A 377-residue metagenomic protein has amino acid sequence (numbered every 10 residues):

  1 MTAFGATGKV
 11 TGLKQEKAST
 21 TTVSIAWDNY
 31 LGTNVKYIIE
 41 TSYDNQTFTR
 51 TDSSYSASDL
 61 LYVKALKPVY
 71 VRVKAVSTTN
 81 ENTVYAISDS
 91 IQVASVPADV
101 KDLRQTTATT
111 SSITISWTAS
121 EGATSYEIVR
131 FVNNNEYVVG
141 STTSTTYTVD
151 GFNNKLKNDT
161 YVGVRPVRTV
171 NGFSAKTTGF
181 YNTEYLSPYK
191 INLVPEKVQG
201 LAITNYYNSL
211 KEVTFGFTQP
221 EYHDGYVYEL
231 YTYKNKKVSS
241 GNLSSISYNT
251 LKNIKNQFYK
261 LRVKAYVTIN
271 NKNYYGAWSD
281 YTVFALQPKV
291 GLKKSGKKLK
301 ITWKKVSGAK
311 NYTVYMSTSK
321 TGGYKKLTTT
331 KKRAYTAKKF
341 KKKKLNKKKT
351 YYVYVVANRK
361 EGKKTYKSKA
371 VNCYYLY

Functional and structural regions predicted by a protein language model:
F4-L31, N82-E121, S174-E221, N273-G308 (+1 more regions): Pro/Thr/Ser/Gly-rich low-complexity, intrinsically disordered linker/stalk tracts
A6-T7, K17-S19, E40, P68-A75 (+6 more regions): Polar, glycosylation-prone regions of secreted, cell-surface, and some intracellular proteins
V10, W27, I39, R72-V73 (+12 more regions): An aromatic-rich alpha-helical recognition segment common to small helix-rich domains
T20-S24, S58-L60, T110-T114, S144-T146 (+7 more regions): A generic structural signal for beta-strand entry/edge sites
L31, Y43-T47, T79-E81, E121 (+8 more regions): Solvent-exposed strand-loop boundary residues in beta-sheet-rich modules
T33-Y37, G122-Y126, Y222-Y226, K310-Y312: Solvent-exposed loop segments of extracellular immunoglobulin-like
I38-A65, E127-L156, V227-K255, T313-N346: Recognizes extended acidic, P/S/T-rich segments that occur within or adjacent to Ig-like beta-sandwich modules
L61-E81, V149-S174, N253-N271, K342-G362: Beta-strand-rich modules
